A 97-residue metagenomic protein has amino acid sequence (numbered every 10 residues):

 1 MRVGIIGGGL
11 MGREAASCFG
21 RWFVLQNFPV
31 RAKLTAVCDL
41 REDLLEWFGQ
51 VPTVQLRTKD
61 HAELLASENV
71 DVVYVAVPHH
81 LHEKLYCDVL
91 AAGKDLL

Functional and structural regions predicted by a protein language model:
M1-P52: N-terminal Rossmann-like dinucleotide-binding module
V51-L97: Beta-loop-alpha module in the N-terminal Rossmann-like domain of NAD(P)-dependent dehydrogenases, especially those
